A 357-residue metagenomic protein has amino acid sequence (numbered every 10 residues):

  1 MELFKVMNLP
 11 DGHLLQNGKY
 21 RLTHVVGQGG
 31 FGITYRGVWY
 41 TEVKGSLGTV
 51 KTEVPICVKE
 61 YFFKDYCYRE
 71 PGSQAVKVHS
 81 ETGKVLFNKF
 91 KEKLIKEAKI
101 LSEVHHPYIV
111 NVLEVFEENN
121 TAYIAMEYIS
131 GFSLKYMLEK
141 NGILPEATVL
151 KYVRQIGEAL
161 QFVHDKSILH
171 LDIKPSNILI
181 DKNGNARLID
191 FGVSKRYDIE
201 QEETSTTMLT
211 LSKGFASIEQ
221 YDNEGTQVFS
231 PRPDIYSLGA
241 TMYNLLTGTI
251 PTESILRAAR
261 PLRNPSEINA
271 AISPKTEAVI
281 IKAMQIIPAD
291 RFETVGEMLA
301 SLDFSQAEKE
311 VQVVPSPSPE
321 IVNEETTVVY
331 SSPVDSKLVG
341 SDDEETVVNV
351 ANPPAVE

Functional and structural regions predicted by a protein language model:
T23-G29, T34: Protein kinase glycine-rich loop
Y68-E103: AlphaC helix of the eukaryotic protein kinase fold
V115: Activation-segment/catalytic-loop signature of the eukaryotic protein kinase fold
N119-S133, M137: Conserved short submotifs of the Hanks-type protein kinase catalytic core that shape the nucleotide-binding pocket
Y152-V153: Activation segment signature within eukaryotic-like protein kinase domains
I156-I168: Protein kinase catalytic-loop region centered on the HRD/HxD motif
G214-K309: C-terminal lobe helix-coil module of Hanks-type protein kinase domains
